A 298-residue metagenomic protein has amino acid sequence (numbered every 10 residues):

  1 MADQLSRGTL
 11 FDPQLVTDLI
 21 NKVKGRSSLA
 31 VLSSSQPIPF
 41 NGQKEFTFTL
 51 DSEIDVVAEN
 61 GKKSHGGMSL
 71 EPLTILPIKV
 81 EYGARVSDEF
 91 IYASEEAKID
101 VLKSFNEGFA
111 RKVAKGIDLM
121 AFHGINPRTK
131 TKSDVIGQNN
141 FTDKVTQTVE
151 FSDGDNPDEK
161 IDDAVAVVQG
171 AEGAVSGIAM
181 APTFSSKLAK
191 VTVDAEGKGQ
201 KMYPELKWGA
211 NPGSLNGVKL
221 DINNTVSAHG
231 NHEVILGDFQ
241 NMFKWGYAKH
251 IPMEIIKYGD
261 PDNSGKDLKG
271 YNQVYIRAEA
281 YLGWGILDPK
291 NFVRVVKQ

Functional and structural regions predicted by a protein language model:
A2-G83, E107, N291: Assembly/oligomerization interface modules of large self-assembling protein complexes
A2-N21, A30, E89-E96, A114-A121 (+1 more regions): Short, Lys/Arg-rich flexible segments
F48-T49, S87, A181-T183, N223 (+1 more regions): Structured loops at beta-to-helix junctions and adjacent beta-edge loops in soluble globular domains
I54-V57, V86, S94-E95, K187-K190 (+2 more regions): Short helix/loop capping segments that flank catalytic or ligand/cofactor-binding pockets
S87-V167, R294-Q298: Alpha-helical scaffold segments that mediate packing/assembly in large oligomeric complexes
N126-R128, T183-K187, V226-A228, Q273 (+1 more regions): Short, catalytically relevant binding-site loops at active-site mouths
E150-D267: Extended oligomerization regions of viral-like shell subunits
M242, G259-Q298: Extended, compositionally biased alpha-helical segments that mediate assembly or anchoring
